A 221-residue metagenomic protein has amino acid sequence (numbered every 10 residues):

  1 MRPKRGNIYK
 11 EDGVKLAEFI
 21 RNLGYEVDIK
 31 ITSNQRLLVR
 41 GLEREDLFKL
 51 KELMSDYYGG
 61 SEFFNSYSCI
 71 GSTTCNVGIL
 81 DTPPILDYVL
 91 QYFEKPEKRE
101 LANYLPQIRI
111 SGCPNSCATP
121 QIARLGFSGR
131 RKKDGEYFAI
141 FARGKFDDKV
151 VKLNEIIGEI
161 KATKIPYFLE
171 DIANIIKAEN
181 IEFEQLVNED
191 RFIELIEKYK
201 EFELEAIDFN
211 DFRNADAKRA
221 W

Functional and structural regions predicted by a protein language model:
M1-W221: Peripheral terminal and linker regions in Fe-S/redox and tRNA-modifying enzymes
